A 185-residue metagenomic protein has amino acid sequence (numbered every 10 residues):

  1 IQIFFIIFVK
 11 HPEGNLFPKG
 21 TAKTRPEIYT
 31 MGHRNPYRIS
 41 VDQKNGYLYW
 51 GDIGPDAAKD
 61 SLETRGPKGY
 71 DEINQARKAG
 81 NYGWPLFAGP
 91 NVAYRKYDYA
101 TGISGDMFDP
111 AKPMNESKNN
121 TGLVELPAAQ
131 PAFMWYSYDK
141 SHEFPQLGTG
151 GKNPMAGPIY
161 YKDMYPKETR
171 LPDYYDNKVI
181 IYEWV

Functional and structural regions predicted by a protein language model:
I1, I6-V185: Beta-propeller domain segments
